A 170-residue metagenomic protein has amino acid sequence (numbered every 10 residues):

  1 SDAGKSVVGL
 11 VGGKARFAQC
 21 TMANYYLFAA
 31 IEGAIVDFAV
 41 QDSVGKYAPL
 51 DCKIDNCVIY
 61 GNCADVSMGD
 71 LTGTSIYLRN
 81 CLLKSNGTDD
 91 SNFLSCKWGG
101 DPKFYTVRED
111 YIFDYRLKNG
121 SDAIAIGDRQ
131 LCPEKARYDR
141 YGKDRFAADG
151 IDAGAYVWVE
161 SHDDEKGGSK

Functional and structural regions predicted by a protein language model:
S1-G120, C132: Predominantly extracellular beta-rich ligand-binding scaffolds that present long acidic/polar faces for carbohydrate
S121-K170: Surface beta-loop-beta hairpin patches that serve as ligand-binding interfaces in beta-rich domains
